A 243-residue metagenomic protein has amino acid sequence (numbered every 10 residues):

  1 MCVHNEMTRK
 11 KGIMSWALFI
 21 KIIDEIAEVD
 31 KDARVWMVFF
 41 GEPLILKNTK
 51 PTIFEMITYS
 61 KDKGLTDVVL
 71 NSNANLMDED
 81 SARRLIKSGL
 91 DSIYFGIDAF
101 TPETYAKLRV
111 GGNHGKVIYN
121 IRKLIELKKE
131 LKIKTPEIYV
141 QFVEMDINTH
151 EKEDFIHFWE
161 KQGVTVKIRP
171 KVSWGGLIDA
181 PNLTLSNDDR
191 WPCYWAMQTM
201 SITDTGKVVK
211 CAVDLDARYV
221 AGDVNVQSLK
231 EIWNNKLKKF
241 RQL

Functional and structural regions predicted by a protein language model:
M1-H4, W195, K210-V213: Local cysteine-cluster metal-coordination motifs and their immediate loop/turn environment, predominantly Fe-S cluster
M1-L177: Conserved glycine-rich "GG(E/T)P / GGGxP" loop and the immediately following alpha-helix in the radical SAM core
E6-R9, M200, R218: Cys/His-rich zinc-coordinating "finger/knuckle" motifs
E126-Y139, H157-D188, K207-L243: C-terminal accessory region of radical SAM enzymes
D189-Y194: Short loop/turn motifs at secondary-structure junctions and domain boundaries
I202-T205: Short, acidic, Ser/Thr-enriched surface-loop or helix-capping motifs
